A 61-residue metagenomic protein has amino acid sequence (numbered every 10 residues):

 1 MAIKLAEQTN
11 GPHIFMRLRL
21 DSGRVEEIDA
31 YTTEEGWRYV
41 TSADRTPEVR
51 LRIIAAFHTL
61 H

Functional and structural regions predicted by a protein language model:
M1-T9: Negatively charged, low-complexity tracts enriched in Asp/Glu with abundant Ser/Thr
K4, F15, I54-A55: Residues marking helix boundaries in flexible regions
E7-Q8, D29, A56-F57: Short beta-strand element of the conserved SAM-dependent methyltransferase core
G11, F15-A43, V49: Acidic, low-complexity, intrinsically disordered interaction modules
A43-H61: Short, mixed-charge low-complexity intrinsically disordered segments
